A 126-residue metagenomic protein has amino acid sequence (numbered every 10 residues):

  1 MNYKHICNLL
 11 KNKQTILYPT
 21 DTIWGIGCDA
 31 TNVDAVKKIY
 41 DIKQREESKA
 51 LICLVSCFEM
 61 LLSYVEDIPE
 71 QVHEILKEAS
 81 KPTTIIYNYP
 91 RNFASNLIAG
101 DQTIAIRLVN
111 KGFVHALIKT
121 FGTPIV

Functional and structural regions predicted by a protein language model:
M1-V126: Active-site-adjacent structural elements in enzyme catalytic cores
